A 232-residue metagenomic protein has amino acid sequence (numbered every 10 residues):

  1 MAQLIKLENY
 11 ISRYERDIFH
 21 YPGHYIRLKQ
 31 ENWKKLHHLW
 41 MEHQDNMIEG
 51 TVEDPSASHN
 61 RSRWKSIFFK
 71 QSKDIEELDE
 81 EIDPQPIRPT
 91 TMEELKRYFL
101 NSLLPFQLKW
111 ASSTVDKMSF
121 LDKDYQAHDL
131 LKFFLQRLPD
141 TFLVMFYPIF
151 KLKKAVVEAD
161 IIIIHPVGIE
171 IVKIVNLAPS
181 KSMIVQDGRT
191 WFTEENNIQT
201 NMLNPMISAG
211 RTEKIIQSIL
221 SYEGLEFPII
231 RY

Functional and structural regions predicted by a protein language model:
M1-E158, I164-Y232: Intrinsically disordered, low-complexity Ser/Thr/Pro/Gly-rich regulatory segments
